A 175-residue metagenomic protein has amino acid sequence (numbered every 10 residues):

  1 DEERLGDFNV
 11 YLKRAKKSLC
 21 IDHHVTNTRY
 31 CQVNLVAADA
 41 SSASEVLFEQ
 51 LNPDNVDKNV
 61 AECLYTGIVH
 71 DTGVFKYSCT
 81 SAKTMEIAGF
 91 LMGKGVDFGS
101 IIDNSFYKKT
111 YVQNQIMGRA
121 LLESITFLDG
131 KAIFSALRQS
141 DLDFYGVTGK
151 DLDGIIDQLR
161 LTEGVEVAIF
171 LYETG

Functional and structural regions predicted by a protein language model:
D1-V33: Active-site cofactor/cluster-binding pocket
R4, L51, Y172-G175: Short, intrinsically disordered, charge-balanced linker/junction segments flanking boundaries in proteins
G6-V10, N34-A37, D54-N55, L122 (+1 more regions): A generic local secondary-structure boundary/capping motif
V10-K13, N27-T28, V56-K58, G67 (+2 more regions): Solvent-exposed alpha-helices and their adjacent loops that cap or buttress functional pockets in soluble metabolic
R14-K17, Y30-Q32, V60, D129-K131 (+1 more regions): Short coil/turn connectors at secondary-structure junctions
K17-I21, V33-V36, I133, I169-L171: Hydrophobic/aromatic beta-strand patches that form the interior of the parallel beta-sheet core in alpha/beta enzyme
H23-I87: Short alpha-helices
G73-G175: Hydrophobic helix-and-loop "lid/oligomerization" segment in the mid-to-C-terminal part of catalytic domains
